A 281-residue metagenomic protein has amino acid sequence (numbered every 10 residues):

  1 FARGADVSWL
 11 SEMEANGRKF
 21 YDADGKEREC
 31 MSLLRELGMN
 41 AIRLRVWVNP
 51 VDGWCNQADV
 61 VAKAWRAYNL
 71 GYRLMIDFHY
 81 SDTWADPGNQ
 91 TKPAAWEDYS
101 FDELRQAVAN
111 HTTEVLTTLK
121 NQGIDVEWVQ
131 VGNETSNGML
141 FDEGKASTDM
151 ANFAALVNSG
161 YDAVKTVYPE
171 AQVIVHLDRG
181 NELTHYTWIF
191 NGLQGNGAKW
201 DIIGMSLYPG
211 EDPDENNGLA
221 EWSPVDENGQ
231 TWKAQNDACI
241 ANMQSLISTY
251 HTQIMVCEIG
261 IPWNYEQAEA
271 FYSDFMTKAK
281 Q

Functional and structural regions predicted by a protein language model:
F1-L33: Boundary/entry segment of secreted carbohydrate-active catalytic domains
F1-R3, G38-N40, Y68-L74, Q122-E127 (+4 more regions): Short, well-ordered coil/turn segments that N-cap beta-strands
A5, L34, D77, V129 (+1 more regions): Conserved, mostly hydrophobic/aromatic
V7, L44, V131, V175 (+2 more regions): Conserved beta-strand positions
A23-W47, M75: Catalytic domains of carbohydrate-active enzymes, especially glycoside hydrolases
L44-Q57: Glycine-rich, proline-tolerant flexible connector loops at the mouths of alpha/beta enzymes
C55-V61, W65, D86-W200, P209-A241 (+1 more regions): Active-site cleft segment of glycoside hydrolase catalytic domains centered on the general acid/base Glu
Q253-Q281: Substrate-binding cleft of secreted/luminal carbohydrate-active enzymes
